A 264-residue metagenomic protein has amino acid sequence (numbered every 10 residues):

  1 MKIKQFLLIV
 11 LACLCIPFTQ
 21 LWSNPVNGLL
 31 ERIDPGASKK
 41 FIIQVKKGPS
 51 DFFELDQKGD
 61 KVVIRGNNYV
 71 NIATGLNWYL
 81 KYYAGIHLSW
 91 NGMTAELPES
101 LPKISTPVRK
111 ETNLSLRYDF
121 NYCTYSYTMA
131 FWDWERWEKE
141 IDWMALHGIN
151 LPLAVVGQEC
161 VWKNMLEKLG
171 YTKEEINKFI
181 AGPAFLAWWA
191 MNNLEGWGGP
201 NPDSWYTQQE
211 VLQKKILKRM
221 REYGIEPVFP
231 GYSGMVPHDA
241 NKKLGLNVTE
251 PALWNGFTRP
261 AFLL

Functional and structural regions predicted by a protein language model:
M1-Q5: Positively charged n-region of N-terminal signal peptides that target proteins for export
L8-P17: Bacterial N-terminal signal peptides
L21-S23: Boundary at the C-terminal end of the N-terminal hydrophobic targeting segment
G28-R32, N71, G85: Non-catalytic accessory regions flanking glycosidase/transglycosidase catalytic cores in CAZymes
L30-P49: Auxiliary, metal-adjacent structural segments of Zn-dependent hydrolase domains
Q44-P49, K58-Y69, T74, L80-A84 (+2 more regions): Aromatic-lined carbohydrate-binding surfaces of glycoside hydrolases
I86-W90: Conserved short beta-strand edge segments in small beta-sheet-based binding/regulatory domains
